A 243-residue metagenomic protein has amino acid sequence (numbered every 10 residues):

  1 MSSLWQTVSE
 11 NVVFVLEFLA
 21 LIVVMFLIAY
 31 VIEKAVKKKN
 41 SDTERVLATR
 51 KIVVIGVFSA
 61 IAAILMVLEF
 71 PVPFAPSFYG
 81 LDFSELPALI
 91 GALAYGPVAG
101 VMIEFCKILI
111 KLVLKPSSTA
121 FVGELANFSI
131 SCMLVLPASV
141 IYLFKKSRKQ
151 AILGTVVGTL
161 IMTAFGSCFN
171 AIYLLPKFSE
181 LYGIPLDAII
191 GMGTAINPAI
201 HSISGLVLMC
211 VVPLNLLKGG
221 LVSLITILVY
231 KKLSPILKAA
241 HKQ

Functional and structural regions predicted by a protein language model:
M1-Q243: Loop-helix junctions at membrane interfaces
